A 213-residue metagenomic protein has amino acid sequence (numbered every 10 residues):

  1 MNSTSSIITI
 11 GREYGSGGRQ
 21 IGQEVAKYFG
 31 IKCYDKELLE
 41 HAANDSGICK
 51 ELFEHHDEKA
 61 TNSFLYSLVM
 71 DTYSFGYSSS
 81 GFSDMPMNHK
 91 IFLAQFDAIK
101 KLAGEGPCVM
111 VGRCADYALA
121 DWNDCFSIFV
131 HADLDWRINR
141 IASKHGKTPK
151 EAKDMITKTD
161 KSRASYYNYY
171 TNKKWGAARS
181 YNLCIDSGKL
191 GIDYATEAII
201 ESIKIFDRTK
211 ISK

Functional and structural regions predicted by a protein language model:
S3-R12, G106: Pre-Walker A (Motif I) flank of P-loop NTPase domains
I10-Q23: Glycine-rich phosphate-binding P-loop
K32-N44: Short beta-strand-centered segment that lines the nucleotide-binding/catalytic pocket of NTP-utilizing
A43-P107: ATP-dependent small-molecule kinase phosphotransfer cores that center on conserved nucleotide phosphate-binding segments
E58-V69, Y73, T148-I192: Small-molecule kinase domains that catalyze NTP-dependent phosphoryl transfer to phosphate-bearing small molecules
F96-K100, Y169-K213: NTP-dependent small-molecule kinase module
L102, A115-D121, R140: RNA pseudouridine synthases
D121-K144, P149-T157: Conserved phosphate-donor/acceptor-positioning beta-strand/loop module used by diverse small-molecule
